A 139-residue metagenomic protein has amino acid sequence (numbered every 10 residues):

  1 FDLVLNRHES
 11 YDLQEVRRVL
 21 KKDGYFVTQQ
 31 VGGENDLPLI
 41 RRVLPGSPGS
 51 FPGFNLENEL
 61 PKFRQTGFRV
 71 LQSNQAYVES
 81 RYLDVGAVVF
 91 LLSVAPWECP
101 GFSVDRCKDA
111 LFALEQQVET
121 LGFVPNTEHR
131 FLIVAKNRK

Functional and structural regions predicted by a protein language model:
V4-L5: Hydrophobic beta-strand segment of the Class I
H8, Q30: Glycine-rich, N-terminal phosphate-binding loop of Rossmann-like dinucleotide-binding domains
Y11, E34-N35, N58: Short alpha-helical
Y11-V27: A short glycine-rich, Lys/Arg-flanked "PGG" loop and its adjoining helix->strand segment in the class I
V31-S50: Short, glycine-/aromatic-enriched active-site segment of Class I SAM-dependent methyltransferases
L44-N58, W97-G101: Acceptor-substrate binding/catalytic loop of class I
R69-K139: Conserved Class I S-adenosyl-L-methionine
